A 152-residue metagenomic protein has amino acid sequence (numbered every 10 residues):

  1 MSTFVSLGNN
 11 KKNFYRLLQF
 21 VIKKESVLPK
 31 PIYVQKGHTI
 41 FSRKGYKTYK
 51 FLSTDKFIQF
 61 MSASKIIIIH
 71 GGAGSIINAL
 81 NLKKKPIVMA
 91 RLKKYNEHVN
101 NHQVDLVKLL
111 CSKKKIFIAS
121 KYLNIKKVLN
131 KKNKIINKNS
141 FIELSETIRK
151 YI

Functional and structural regions predicted by a protein language model:
M1-I152: Nucleotide-activated sugar donor-binding and catalytic core shared by glycosyltransferases and related lipid-linked
